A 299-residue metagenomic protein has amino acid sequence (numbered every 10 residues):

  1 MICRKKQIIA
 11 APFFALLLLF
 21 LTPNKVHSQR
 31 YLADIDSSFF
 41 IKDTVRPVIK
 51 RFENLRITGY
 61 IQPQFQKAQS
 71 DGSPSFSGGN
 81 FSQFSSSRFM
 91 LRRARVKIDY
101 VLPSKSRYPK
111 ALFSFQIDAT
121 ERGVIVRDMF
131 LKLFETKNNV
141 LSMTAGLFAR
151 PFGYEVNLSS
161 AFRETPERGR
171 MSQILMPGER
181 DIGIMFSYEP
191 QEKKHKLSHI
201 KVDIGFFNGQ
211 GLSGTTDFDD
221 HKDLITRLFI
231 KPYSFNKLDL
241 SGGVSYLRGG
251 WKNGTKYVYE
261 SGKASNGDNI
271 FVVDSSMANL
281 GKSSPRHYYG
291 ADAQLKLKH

Functional and structural regions predicted by a protein language model:
M1-Y31: Bacterial Sec-dependent N-terminal signal peptides
I2, K25-Q62, Q69-D71: N-terminal periplasmic/intermembrane-space "pro-region" immediately following the signal or transit peptide
I9, D71, G78, E164 (+1 more regions): A generic membrane alpha-helix/interface feature
Q29-F40, T44-P47, E155, M176 (+3 more regions): Surface-exposed, low-hydrophobicity segments enriched in Gly/Pro/acidic/Ser residues that characterize the mature
R46, K50-Q69, S77, F81-L212 (+3 more regions): Outer membrane beta-barrel
D71-G72, V156-S159, G254-V258: Short aromatic-enriched loop/helix-cap "lid" or pocket-rim segments at secondary-structure transitions that line
S213-H299: Surface-exposed beta-loop-beta
